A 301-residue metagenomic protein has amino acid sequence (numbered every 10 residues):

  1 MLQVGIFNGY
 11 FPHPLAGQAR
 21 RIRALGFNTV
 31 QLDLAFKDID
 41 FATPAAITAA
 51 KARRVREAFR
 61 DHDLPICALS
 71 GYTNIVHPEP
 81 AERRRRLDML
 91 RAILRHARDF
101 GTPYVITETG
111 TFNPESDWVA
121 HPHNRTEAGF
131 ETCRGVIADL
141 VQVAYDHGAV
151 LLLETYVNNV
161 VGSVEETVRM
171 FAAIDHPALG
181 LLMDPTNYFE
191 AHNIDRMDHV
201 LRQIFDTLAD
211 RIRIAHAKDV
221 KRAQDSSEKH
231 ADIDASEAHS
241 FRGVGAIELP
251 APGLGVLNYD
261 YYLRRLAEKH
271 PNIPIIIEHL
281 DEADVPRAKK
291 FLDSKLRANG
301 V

Functional and structural regions predicted by a protein language model:
M1-V4, G26-N28, R60-C67, F100-P103 (+4 more regions): Short, well-ordered coil/turn segments that N-cap beta-strands
V4, V30, R134-A251, V256 (+1 more regions): Acidic/histidine-rich catalytic cores of soluble enzymes
F7-F11, D33-K37, G71-N74, G110-F112 (+4 more regions): Active-site beta-loop-alpha junctions enriched in small/polar residues
A16-F36, F100-G101: Catalytic domains of carbohydrate-active enzymes, especially glycoside hydrolases
G17-R20, A58-H62, H77-M183, D260: Active-site acidic/histidine proton-transfer and metal-coordination neighborhood in alpha/beta enzyme cores
I22, V30, F59, L69 (+7 more regions): Conserved, mostly hydrophobic/aromatic
D33-F59, T111-E115: Glycine-rich, proline-tolerant flexible connector loops at the mouths of alpha/beta enzymes
V285-V301: C-terminal helical cap(s) of enzyme catalytic domains, especially alpha/beta-barrels
